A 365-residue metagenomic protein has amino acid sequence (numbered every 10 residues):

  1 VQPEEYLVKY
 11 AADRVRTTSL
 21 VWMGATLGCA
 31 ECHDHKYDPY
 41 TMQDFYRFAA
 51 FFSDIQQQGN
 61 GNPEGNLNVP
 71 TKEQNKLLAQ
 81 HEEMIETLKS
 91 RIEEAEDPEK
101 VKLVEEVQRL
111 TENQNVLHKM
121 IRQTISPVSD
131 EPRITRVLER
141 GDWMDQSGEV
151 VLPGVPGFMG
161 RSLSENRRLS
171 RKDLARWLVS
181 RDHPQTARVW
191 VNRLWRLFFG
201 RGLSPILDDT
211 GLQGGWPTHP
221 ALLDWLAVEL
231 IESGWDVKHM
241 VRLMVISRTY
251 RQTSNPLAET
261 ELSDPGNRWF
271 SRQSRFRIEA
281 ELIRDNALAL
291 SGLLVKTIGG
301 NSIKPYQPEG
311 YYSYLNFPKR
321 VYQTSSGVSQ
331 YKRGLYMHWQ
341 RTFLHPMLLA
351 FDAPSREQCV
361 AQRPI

Functional and structural regions predicted by a protein language model:
V1-A79, L348: Sequence context surrounding c-type heme c attachment/ligation sites in exported
V8-A11, P39, K76-S329, L348 (+1 more regions): Primarily short, surface-exposed interaction patches in extracytoplasmic proteins
T17, G24, G28, R47-D54 (+6 more regions): Generic recognition of well-ordered alpha-helical segments
D44-Y46, R268, R333: Extracytoplasmic/periplasmic beta-strand context in beta-sandwich domains, especially the cupredoxin/COX2 CuA-binding
F52, G141, L294, W339-R341: A broadly conserved detector of short glycine/acidic/proline-rich loop/turn motifs that flank catalytic sites and bind
I55-Q58, T342, P354: Hydrophobic alpha-helical segments
R333, Q340-D352: Active-site Gly/Thr loop motif
